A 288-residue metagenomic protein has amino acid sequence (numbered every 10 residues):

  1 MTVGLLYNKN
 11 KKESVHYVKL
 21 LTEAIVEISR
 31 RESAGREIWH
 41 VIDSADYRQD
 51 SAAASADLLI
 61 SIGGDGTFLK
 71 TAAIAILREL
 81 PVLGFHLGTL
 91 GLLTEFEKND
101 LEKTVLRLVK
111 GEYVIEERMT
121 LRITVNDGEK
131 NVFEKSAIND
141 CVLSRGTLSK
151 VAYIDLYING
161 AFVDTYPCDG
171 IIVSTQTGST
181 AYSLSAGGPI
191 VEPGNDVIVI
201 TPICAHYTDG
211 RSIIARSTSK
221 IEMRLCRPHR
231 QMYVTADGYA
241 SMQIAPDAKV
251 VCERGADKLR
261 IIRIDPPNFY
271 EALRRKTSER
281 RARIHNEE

Functional and structural regions predicted by a protein language model:
M1-L58, I62, K98-V114, V125-K135: ATP/NTP phosphate-donor binding region
S61-D65, A72-I74: N-terminal glycine-rich "phosphate-gripper" loop used for MgATP/nucleotide binding and carboxylate activation
D65-T67, L90, T177-S179: Short glycine-rich anion-binding loops that position phosphate/pyrophosphate groups of nucleotides and phosphorylated
K70, I74-F85, L90-L92: Gly/Ser-rich helix-loop-strand patches that form or flank binding pockets for ribonucleotide-derived cofactors
L92-D169: Catalytic core of DAGKc-family lipid kinases
L143, L148, N159-F162, R211-E288: ATP/nucleoside-binding phosphotransfer catalytic cores, i.e., glycine-rich phosphate-binding loops
L156, G178, V234: Short aromatic-centered micro-motifs
T165-C168, I172-D209: Gly/Ser/Thr-rich active-site loops/lids in small-molecule metabolic enzymes that frequently grip phosphoryl groups
